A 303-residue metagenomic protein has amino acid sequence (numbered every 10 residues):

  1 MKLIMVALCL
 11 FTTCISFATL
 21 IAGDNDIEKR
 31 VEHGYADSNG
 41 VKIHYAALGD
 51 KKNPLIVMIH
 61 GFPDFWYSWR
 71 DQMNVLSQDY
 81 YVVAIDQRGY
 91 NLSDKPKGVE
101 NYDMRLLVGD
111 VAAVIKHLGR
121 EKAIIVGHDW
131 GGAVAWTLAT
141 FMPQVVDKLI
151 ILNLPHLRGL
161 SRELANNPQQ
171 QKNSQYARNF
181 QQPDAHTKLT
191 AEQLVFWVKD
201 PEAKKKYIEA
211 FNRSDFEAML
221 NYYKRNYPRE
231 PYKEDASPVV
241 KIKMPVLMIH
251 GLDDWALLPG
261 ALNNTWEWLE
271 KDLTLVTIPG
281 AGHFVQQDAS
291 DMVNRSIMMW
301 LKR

Functional and structural regions predicted by a protein language model:
M1-M5: Positively charged n-region of N-terminal signal peptides that target proteins for export
V6-S16: Bacterial N-terminal signal peptides
G23-V31, V41-I43, L48-K51, L55 (+5 more regions): Flexible "cap/lid" subdomain of the alpha/beta-hydrolase fold that forms the substrate-access gate
M58-G61, A84: Structural cue for short, hydrophobic secondary-structure segments
G61-D64, D129: Active-site glycine-rich loops that stabilize anionic/oxyanionic intermediates across multiple enzyme folds
P63-D71, V82: Serine-hydrolase catalytic-loop signature spanning alpha/beta hydrolases and amidase-signature enzymes
S77-D86: Active-site machinery of serine-nucleophile hydrolases
A281-S290, N294: Catalytic histidine-centered segment of alpha/beta-hydrolase-like enzymes
